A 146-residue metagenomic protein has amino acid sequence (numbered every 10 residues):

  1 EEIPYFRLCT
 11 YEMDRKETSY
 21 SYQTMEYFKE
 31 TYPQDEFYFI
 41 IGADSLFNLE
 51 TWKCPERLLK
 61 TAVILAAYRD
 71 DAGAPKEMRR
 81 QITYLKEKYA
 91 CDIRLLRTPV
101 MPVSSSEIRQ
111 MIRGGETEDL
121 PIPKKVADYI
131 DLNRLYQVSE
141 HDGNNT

Functional and structural regions predicted by a protein language model:
E1-T146: Nucleotidyltransferase catalytic core that binds NTPs
